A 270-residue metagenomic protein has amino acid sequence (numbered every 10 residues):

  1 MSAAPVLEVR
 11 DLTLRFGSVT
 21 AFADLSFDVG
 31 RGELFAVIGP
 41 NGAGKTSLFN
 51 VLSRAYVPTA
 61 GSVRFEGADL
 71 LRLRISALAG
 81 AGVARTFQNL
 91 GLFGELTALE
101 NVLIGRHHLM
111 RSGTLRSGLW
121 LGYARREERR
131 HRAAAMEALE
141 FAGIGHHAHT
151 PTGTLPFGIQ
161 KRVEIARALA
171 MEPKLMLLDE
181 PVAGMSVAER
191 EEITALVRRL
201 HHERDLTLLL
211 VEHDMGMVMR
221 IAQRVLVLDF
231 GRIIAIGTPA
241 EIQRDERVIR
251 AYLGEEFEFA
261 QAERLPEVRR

Functional and structural regions predicted by a protein language model:
S2-R270: Glycine-rich phosphate-binding loops of nucleotide-dependent enzymes
